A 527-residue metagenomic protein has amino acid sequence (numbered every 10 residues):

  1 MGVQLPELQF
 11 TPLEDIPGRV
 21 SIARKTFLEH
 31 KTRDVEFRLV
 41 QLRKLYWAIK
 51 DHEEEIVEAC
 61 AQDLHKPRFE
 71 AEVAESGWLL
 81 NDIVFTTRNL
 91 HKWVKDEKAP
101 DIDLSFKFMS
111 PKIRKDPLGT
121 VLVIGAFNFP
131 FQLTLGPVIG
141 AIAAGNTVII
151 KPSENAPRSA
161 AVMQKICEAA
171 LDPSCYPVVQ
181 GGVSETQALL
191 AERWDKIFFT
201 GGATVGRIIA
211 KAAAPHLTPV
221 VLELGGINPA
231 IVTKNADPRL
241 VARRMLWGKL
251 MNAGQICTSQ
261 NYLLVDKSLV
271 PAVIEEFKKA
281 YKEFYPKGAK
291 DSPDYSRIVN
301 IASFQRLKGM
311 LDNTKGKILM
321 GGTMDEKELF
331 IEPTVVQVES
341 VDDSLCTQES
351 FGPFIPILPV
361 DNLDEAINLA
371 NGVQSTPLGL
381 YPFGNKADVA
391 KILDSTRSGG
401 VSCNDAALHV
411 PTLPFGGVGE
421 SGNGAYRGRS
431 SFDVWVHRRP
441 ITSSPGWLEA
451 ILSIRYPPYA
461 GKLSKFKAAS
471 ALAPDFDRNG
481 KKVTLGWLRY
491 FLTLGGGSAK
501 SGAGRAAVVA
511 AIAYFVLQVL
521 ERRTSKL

Functional and structural regions predicted by a protein language model:
M1-K112, W487-G495, Y514-R523, L527: N-terminal Rossmann-like NAD(P)+-binding subdomain of aldehyde/semialdehyde dehydrogenases
V3-P6, F10, K25, D34-F37 (+1 more regions): Conserved C-terminal structural/oligomerization subdomain of aldehyde/semialdehyde dehydrogenase
E7-P12, L171, T204-S340, C403: ALDH superfamily catalytic-core signature
K31, Y46-I49, E53, L64 (+12 more regions): Structural signal for hydrophobic packing residues in well-ordered secondary-structure cores of soluble enzyme domains
R38, I83, G145, Y176 (+7 more regions): Residue-level signal for inorganic ion chemistry
D103-L240, W487-R489, R505, V509 (+1 more regions): Rossmann-like NAD(P) dinucleotide-binding subdomain of oxidoreductase/dehydrogenase enzymes
L190-A191, L224-G226, I256-T258, D291-S292 (+2 more regions): Short glycine-enriched loop/turn motifs at secondary-structure junctions
